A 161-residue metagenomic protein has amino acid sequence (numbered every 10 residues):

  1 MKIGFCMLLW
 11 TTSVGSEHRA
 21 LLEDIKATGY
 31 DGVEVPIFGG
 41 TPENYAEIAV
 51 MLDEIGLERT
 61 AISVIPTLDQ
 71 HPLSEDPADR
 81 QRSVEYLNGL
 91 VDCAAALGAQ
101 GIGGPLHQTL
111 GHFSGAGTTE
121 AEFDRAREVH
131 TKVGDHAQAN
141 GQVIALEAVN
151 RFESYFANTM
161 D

Functional and structural regions predicted by a protein language model:
M1-A99, T131, Q138: N-terminal pre-domain/capping segments
P77-D161: Active-site acidic/histidine proton-transfer and metal-coordination neighborhood in alpha/beta enzyme cores
